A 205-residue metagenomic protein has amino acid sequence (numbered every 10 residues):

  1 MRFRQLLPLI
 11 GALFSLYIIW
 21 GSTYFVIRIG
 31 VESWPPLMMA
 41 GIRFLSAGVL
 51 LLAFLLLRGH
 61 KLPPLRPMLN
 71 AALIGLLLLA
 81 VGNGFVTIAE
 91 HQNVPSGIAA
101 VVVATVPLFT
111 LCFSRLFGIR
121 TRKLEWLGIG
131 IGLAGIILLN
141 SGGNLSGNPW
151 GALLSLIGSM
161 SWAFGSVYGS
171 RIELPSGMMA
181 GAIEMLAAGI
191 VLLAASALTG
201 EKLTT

Functional and structural regions predicted by a protein language model:
I19, T23-Y24, L52-A99, V103 (+1 more regions): Specific transmembrane alpha-helical segments of multi-pass solute transporters/efflux pumps, especially DMT/EamA
I19, V31-E32, E90-H91, G118 (+1 more regions): Helix-capping/transition residues at the boundaries of transmembrane alpha-helices and the short helical linkers
V26-I29, S33, A47-P64, V81 (+3 more regions): Membrane-interface helix-cap regions at the ends of transmembrane helices in multi-pass membrane proteins
P35-M38, L69, G97, R122 (+1 more regions): Residues that define the loop-to-transmembrane-helix transition and helix capping in multi-pass membrane transporters
M38-V49, L78, N83-R120, G158: Specific alpha-helical transmembrane segments that line the substrate/conduction pathway and gating interfaces
L51, I74, A104-T105, T121-S141 (+3 more regions): Hydrophobic transmembrane alpha-helices of multi-pass small-molecule transport proteins
L51, T110-C112, S146-K202: Transmembrane alpha-helical segments that form core, pore/gating elements of small-molecule transporters/exporters
L62-L69, A100-V103, L116-L138, L145-A152: Loop-to-transmembrane alpha-helix entry segments
